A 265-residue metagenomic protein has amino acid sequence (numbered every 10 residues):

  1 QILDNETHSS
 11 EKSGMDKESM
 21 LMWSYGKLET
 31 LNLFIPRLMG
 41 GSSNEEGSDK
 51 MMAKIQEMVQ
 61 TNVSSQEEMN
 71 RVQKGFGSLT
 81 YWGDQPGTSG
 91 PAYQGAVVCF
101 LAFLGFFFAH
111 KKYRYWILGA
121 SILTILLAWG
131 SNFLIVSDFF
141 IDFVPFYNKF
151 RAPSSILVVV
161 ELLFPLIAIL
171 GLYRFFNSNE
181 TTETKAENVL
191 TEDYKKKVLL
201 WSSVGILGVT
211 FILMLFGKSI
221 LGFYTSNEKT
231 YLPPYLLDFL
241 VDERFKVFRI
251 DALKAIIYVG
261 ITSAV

Functional and structural regions predicted by a protein language model:
Q1-G105, K218-I256: Periplasmic/ER-lumenal interhelical loops and adjacent helix-loop junctions in multi-pass membrane proteins
A109-V265: Contiguous transmembrane helix-bundle modules in multi-pass membrane proteins
